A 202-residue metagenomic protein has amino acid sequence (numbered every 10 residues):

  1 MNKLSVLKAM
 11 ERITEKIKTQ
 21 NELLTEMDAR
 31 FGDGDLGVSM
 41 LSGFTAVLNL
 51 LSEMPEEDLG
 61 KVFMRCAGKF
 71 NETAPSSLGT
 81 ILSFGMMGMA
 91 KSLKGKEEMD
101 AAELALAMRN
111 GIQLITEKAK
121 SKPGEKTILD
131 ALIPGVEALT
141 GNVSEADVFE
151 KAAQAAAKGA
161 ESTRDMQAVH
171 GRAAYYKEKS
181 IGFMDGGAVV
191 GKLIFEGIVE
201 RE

Functional and structural regions predicted by a protein language model:
M1-E202: N-terminal loops that bind phosphate or other acidic moieties and the adjacent beta-alpha structural core
